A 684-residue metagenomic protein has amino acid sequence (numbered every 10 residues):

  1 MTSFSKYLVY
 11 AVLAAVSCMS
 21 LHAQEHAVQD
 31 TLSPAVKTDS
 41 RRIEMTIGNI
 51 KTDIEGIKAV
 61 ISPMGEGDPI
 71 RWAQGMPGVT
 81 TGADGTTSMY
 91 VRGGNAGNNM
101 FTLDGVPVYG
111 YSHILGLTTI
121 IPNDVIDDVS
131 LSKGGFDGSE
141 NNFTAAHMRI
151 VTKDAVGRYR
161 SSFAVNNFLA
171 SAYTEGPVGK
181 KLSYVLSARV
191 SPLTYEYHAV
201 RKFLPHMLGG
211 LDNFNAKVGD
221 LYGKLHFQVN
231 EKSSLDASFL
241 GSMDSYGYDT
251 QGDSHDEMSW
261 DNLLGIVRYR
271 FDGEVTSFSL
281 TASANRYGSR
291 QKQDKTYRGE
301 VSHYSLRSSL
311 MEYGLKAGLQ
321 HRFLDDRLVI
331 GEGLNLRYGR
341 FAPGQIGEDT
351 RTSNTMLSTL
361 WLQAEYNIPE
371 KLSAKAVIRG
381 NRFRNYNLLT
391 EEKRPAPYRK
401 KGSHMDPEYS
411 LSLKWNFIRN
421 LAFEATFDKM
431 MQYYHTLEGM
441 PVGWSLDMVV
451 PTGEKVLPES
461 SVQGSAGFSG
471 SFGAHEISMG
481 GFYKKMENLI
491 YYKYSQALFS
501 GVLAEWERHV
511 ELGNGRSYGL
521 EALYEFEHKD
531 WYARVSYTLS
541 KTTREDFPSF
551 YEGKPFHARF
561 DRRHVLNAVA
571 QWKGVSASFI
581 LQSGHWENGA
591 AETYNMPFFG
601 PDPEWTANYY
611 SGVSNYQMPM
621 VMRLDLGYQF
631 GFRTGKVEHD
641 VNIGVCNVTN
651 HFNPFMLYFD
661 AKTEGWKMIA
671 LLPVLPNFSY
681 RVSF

Functional and structural regions predicted by a protein language model:
T46-N123, D127-F136, H147, K153: Periplasmic N-terminal accessory/gating domains of Gram-negative outer-membrane beta-barrel systems
K133-G135, T152, N167-L169, V190-T194 (+16 more regions): Transmembrane beta-strands of outer-membrane beta-barrel pores
G157, P177-W260: Periplasmic-side early beta-strands and strand-to-turn transitions of outer-membrane beta-barrels
H226-D244, S259-K393, K414-N416, G470-S471 (+3 more regions): Face-selective signature of the C-terminal outer-membrane beta-barrel domain
G288-R290, Y338-F341, R382-P395, K401 (+4 more regions): Surface-exposed extracellular loop regions of Gram-negative outer-membrane beta-barrel proteins, predominantly
L306-G318, T359-W361, G453-L457, F472 (+4 more regions): Outer membrane beta-barrel strand-and-loop segments of large Gram-negative receptors, especially TonB-dependent
E370, F383, Y483-K485, A504 (+1 more regions): Gram-negative outer-membrane beta-barrel transporters
M431, E487-N488, L581-E604, P619-R623 (+1 more regions): C-terminal beta-signal and adjacent terminal beta-strands/loops of Gram-negative outer-membrane beta-barrel proteins
